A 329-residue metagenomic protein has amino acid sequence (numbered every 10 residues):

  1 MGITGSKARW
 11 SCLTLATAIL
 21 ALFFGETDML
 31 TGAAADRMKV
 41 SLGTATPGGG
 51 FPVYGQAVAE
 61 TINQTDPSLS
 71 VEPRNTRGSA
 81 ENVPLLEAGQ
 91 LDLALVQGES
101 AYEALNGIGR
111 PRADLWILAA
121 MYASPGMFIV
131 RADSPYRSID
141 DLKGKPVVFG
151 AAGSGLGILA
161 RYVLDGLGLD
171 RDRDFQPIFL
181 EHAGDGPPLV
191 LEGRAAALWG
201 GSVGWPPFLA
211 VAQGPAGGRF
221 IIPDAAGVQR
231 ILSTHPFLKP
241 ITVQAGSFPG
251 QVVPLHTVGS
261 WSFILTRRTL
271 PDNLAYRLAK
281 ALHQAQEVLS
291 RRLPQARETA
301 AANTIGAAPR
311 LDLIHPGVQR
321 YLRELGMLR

Functional and structural regions predicted by a protein language model:
G2-E72, A113, E287-R329: N-terminal hydrophobic or amphipathic helices and topogenic motifs
A35-V40, G50-A57, N82-S100: Conserved N-terminal glycine/acidic-rich loop preference
K39-T65, L69-S70, S124-E192, A308 (+1 more regions): Bilobed "Venus flytrap"/periplasmic-binding protein-like clamshell domains and structurally analogous long
G98-S100, I108-G109, S134, R171-L270: Pocket-lining segment of extracytoplasmic ligand-binding domains
A113-Y122: Short beta-strand-centered segments that line the small-molecule binding cleft or hinge of alpha/beta clamshell
M121-P125, V258-G259: Short, solvent-exposed loop/turn segments at the edges of secondary structure
D185, E192-G193, S202-F220, R230-F237 (+2 more regions): An extracytoplasmic/periplasmic, membrane-proximal ligand-sensing/linker region
